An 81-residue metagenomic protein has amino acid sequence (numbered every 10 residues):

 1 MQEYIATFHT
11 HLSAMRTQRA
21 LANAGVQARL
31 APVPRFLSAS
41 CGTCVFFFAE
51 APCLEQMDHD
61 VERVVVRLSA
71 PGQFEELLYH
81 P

Functional and structural regions predicted by a protein language model:
Q2-L54: Amphipathic, hydrophobic secondary-structure cores in small proteins
A49-P81: C-terminal structural segments of small proteins and small subunits
